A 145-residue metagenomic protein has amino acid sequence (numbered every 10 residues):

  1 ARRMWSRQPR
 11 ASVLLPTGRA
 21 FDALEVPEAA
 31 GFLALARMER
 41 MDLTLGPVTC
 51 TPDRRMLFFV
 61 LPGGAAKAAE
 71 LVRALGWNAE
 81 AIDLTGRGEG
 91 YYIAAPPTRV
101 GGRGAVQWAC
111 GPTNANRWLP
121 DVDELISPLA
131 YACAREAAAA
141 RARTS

Functional and structural regions predicted by a protein language model:
A1-D53, P62-G63, T113-S145: Signature for HUH/AEP ssDNA processing cores
G46-R55, I82-G88: A generic structural motif
F58: Catalytic core of tubulin tyrosine ligase-like
G64-S145: DNA replication initiation modules
